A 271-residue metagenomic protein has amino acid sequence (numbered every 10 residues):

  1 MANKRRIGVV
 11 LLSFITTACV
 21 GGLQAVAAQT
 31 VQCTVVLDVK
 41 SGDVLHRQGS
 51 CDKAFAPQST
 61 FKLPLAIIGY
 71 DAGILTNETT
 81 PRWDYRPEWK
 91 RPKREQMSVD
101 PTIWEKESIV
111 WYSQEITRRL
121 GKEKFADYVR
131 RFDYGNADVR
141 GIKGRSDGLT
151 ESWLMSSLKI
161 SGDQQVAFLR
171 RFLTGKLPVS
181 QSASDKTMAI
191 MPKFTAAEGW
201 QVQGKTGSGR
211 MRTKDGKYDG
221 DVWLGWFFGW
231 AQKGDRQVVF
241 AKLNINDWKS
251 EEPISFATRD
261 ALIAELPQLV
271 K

Functional and structural regions predicted by a protein language model:
M1-K4: N-terminal secretory signal peptides that target proteins for export/translocation
V9-G21: Bacterial N-terminal signal peptides
Q24-G49, F228-Q232, K242: A short, well-structured edge-of-sheet supersecondary motif
R47-D52, M97-S98, K106-S113, G144-W153 (+1 more regions): Flexible glycine/proline-enriched surface loops and loop-helix/loop-strand junctions
S50-A54, R118-G121, L173-K271: Structured C-terminal helix/loop/strand segments within mature extracytoplasmic catalytic/sensor domains
F55-T79, W104, Q165, F240: Active-site SXXK
D71-R86, V179-S184: Short, well-structured active-site flanking segments
K93, P101, T117-T174: Mid-domain, small-residue-enriched loop/turn segments at the edges of structured enzyme/sensor domains
